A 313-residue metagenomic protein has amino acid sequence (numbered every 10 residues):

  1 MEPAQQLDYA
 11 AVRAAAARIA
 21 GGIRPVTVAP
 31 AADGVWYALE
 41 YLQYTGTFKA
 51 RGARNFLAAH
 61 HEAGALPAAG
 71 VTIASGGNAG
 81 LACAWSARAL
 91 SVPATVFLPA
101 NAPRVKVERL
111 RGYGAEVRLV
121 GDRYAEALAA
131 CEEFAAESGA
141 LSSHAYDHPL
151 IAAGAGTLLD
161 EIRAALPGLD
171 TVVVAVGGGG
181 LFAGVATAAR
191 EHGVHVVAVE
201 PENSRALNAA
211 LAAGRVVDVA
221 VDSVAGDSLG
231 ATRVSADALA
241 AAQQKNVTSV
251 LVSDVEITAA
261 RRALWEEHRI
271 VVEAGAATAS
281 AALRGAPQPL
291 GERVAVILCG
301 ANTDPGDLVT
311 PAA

Functional and structural regions predicted by a protein language model:
M1-A313: PLP-dependent amino-acid enzyme catalytic core
